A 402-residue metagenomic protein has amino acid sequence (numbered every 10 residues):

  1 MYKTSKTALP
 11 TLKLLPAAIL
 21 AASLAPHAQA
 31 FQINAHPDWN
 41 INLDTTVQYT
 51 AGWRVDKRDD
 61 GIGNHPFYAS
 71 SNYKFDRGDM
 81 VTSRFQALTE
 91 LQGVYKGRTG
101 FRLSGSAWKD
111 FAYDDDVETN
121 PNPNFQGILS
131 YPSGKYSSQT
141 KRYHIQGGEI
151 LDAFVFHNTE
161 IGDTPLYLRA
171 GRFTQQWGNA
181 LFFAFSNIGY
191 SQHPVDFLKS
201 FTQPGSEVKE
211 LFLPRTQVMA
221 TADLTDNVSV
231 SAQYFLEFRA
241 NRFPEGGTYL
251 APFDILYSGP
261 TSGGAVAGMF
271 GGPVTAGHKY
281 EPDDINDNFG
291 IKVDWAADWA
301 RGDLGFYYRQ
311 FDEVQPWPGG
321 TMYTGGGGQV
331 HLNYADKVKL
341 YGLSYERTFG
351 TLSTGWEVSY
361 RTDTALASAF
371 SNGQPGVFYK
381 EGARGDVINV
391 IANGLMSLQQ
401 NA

Functional and structural regions predicted by a protein language model:
I33-F67, F101, G105: Transmembrane beta-strand segments of Gram-negative outer membrane beta-barrel proteins
H36-D38, V94-R98, E160-D163, L213 (+6 more regions): Outer-membrane beta-barrel channels and translocator barrels
W39, A69-S71, D79-A87, Q146-L151 (+4 more regions): Residues that define the transmembrane beta-barrel architecture of outer-membrane proteins
I41-Y49, F101-G105, L166-L168, V230-A232 (+2 more regions): Transmembrane beta-strands of outer-membrane beta-barrel proteins
T45, A87-G93, L103, D152-H157 (+6 more regions): Residues on the lipid-exposed face of transmembrane beta-strands in outer-membrane beta-barrel proteins
Y49-V55, A107-F111, R172-Q176, Y234-A240 (+4 more regions): Transmembrane beta-strands of outer-membrane beta-barrel pores
S71-R77, S137-R142, T202-S206, T248 (+3 more regions): Extracellular loop and loop/strand-boundary signature of outer-membrane beta-barrel proteins
G97-P252: Outer membrane beta-barrel
